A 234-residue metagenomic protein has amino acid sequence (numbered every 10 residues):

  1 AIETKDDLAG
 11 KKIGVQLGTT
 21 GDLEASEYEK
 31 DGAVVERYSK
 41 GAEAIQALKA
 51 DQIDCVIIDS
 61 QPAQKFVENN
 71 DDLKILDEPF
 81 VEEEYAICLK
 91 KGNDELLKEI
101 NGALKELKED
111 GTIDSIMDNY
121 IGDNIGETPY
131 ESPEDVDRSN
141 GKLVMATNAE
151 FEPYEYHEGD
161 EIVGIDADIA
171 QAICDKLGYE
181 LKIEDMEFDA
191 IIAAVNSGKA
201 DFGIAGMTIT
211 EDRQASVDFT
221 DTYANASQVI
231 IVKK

Functional and structural regions predicted by a protein language model:
A1, S60, Q64-N101, N124-S132 (+3 more regions): Periplasmic-binding protein-like
A1-G41, S60-Q64, T147-P153, I162-D175 (+2 more regions): Bilobed "Venus flytrap"/periplasmic-binding protein-like clamshell domains and structurally analogous long
K12, D54-C55, K74, A86 (+2 more regions): Short, Asp-centered acidic motifs that coordinate Mg2+ and/or phosphate in catalytic or ligand-binding sites
K12, L17-T19, Q64, A86-G126 (+2 more regions): Extended ligand-binding regions for polar small-molecule ligands
L17-T20, E36-A50, E83, A167-D168 (+1 more regions): Short helix-initiation/N-cap motifs at beta->coil->alpha
T20-E36, D71-P79, N101-N140: Ligand-binding clefts/hinges and TM-proximal coupling segments of bilobed small-molecule sensing domains
L23-Y28, A42, Q46-E82, A190-A193 (+1 more regions): A ligand-binding cleft/hinge motif common to bilobed small-molecule-binding domains
S139-M207, A215: Extracytoplasmic small-molecule ligand-binding "clamshell" domains of the periplasmic binding protein/Venus flytrap
